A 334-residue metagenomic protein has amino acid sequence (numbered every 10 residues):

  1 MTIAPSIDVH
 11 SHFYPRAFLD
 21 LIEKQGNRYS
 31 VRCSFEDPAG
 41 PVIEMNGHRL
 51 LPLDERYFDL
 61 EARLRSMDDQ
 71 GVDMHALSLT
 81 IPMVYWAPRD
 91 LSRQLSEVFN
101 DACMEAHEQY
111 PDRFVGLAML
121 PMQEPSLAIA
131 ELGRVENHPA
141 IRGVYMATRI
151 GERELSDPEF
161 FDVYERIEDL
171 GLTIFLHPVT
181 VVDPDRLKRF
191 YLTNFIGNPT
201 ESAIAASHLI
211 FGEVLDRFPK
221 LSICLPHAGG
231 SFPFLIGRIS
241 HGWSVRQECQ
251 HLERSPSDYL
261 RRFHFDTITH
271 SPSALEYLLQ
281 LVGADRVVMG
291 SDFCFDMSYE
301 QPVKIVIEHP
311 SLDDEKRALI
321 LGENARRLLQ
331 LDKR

Functional and structural regions predicted by a protein language model:
T2-V9, Y14-M74, D101-Q109, A130-G133 (+5 more regions): Mid-to-C-terminal alpha-helical segments outside catalytic/metal-binding sites
N46-E55, A62-A87, R113-P121, R142-M146: Divalent metal-dependent hydrolysis catalytic cores, especially in the metallo-beta-lactamase
P52, V84-L95, Y110, E136-A140 (+1 more regions): Active-site-proximal, glycine-rich beta->alpha crossover segments in alpha/beta enzymes that shape flexible
T80-L95, S126, R189-L192: Surface-exposed, active-site-proximal loop segments in enzymatic domains
S92-N100, S156-V163: Charged helix-capping and loop-helix junction motifs
H107, R134-V288: Catalytic pocket-lining loop regions of alpha/beta-barrel enzymes, especially the amidohydrolase/enolase/GH5 lineages
P121-E124, A130, E136-N137: Conserved adenosyl
M122, P178-V182, F293-F295: Short glycine-enriched loops at secondary-structure junctions
